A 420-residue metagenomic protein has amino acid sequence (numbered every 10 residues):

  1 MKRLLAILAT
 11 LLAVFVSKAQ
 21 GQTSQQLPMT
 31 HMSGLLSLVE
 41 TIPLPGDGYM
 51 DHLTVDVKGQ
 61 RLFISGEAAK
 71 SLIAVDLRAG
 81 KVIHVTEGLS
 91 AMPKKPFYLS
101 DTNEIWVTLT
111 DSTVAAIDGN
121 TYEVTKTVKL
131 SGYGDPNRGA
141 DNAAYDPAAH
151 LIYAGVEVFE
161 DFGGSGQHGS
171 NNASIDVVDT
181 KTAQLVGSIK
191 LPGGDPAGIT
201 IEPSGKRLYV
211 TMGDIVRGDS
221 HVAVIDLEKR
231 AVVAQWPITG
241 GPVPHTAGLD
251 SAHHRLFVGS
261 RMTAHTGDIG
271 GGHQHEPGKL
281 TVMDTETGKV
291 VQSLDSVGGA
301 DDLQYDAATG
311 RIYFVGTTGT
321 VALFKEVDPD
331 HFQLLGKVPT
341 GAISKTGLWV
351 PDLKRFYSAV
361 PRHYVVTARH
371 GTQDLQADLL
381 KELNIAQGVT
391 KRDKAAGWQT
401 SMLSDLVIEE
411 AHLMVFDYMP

Functional and structural regions predicted by a protein language model:
M1-L4: Positively charged n-region of N-terminal signal peptides that target proteins for export
A6-F15: Bacterial N-terminal signal peptides
A19-P420: Predominantly soluble domains enriched in secretory-pathway, periplasmic, or organellar proteins
